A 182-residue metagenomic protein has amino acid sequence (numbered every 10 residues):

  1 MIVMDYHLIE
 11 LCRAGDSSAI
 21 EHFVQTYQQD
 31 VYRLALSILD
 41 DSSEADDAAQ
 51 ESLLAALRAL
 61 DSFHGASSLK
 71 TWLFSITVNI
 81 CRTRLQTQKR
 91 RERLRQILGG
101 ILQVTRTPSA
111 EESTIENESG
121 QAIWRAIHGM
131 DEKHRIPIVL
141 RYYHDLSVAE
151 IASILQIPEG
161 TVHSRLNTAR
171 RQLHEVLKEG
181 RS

Functional and structural regions predicted by a protein language model:
I2-D5, R91-G120, S147: Internal acidic/polar
M4, R125-I136, L140-T161, E175: Helix-turn-helix DNA-binding module
R13-A14, D40-D41, E51-S68, Q88: Sigma70-family region 2
R13-H22, Y32-E51, E159, R181-S182: Short, charged helix-capping/linker segments at alpha-helix termini
Y27, R165-T168, Q172: Residues within the DNA-recognition helix of helix-turn-helix
R33, D47-L54, S67-N79: Structural recognition of an alpha-helix C-terminal capping motif at a helix-to-coil junction
D61-H64, S75-Q96, E116, T168: Arg/Lys-rich amphipathic alpha helix in sigma70-family domain 2
Q86-K89, M130, R135, R170-S182: Short, Lys/Arg-enriched C-terminal cap helix and immediately downstream tail that follows
